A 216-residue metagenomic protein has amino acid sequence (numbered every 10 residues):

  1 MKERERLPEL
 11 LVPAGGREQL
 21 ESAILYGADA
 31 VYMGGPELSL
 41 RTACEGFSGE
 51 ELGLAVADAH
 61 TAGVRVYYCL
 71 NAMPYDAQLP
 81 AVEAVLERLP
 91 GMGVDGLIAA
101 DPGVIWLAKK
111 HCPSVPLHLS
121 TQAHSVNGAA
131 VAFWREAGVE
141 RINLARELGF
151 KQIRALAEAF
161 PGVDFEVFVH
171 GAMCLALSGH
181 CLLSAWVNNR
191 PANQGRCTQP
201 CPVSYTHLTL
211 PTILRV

Functional and structural regions predicted by a protein language model:
E9-A30: N-terminal basic/disordered segments at the start of proteins
L10-V12, V31, V66-L70, L97-A99 (+3 more regions): Hydrophobic faces of well-ordered beta-strands that scaffold small-molecule active sites in alpha/beta enzyme cores
A23, D101, W134, V167: Conserved, mostly hydrophobic/aromatic
Y32-E50, L70-D76: Glycine-rich, proline-tolerant flexible connector loops at the mouths of alpha/beta enzymes
A43-G53, P102-H111, E147-F160: Active-site-adjacent beta->alpha loops and helix N-cap segments on the catalytic face of soluble alpha/beta enzymes
C69-F133: N-terminal active-site wall of soluble small-molecule enzyme domains
A159-S204: Conserved anion-binding
T206-T212: Conserved small/polar residues in nucleotide/adenosyl-binding loops
